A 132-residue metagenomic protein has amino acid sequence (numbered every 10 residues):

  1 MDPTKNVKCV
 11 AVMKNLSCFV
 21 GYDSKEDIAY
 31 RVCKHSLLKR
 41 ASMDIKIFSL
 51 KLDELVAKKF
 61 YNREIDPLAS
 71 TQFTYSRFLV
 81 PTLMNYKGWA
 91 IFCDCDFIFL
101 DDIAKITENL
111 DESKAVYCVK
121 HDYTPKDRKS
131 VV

Functional and structural regions predicted by a protein language model:
C9-V132: Glycosyltransferase catalytic domains, chiefly GT-A lineage
